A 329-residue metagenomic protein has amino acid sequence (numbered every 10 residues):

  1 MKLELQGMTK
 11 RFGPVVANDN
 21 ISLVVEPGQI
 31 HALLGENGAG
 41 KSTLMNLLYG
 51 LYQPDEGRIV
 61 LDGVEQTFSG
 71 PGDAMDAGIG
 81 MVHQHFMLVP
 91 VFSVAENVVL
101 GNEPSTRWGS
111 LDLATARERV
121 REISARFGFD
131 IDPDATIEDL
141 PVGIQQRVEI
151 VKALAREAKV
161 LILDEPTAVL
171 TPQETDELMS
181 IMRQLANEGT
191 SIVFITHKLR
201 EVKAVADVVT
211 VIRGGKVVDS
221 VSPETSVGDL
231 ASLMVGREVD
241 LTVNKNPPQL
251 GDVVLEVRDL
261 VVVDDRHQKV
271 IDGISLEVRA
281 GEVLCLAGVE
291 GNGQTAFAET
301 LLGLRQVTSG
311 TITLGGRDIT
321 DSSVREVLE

Functional and structural regions predicted by a protein language model:
M1-E329: Glycine-rich phosphate-binding loops of nucleotide-dependent enzymes
